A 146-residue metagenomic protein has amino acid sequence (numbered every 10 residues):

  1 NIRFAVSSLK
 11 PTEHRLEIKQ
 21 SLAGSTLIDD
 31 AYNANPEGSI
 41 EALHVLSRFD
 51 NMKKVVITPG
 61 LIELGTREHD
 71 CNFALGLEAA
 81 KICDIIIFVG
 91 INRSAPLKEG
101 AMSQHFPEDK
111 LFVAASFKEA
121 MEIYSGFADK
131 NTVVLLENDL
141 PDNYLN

Functional and structural regions predicted by a protein language model:
R3-N146: ATP-dependent carboxylate-amine ligase
